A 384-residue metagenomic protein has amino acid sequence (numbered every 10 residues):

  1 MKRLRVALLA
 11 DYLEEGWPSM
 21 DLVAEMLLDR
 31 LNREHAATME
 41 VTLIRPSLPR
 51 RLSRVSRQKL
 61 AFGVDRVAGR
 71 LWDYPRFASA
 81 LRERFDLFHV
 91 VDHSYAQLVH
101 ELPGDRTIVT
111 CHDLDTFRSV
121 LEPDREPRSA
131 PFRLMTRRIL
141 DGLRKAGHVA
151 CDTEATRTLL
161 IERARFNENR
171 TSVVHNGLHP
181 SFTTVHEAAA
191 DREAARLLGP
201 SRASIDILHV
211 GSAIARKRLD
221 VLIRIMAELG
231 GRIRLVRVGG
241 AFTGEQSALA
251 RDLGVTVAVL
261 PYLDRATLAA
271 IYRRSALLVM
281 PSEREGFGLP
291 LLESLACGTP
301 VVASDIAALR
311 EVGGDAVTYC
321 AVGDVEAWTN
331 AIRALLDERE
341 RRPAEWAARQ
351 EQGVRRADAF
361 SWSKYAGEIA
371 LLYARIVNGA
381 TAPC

Functional and structural regions predicted by a protein language model:
M1-C384: Carbohydrate transferase catalytic cores enriched for Leloir-type hexosyltransferases
